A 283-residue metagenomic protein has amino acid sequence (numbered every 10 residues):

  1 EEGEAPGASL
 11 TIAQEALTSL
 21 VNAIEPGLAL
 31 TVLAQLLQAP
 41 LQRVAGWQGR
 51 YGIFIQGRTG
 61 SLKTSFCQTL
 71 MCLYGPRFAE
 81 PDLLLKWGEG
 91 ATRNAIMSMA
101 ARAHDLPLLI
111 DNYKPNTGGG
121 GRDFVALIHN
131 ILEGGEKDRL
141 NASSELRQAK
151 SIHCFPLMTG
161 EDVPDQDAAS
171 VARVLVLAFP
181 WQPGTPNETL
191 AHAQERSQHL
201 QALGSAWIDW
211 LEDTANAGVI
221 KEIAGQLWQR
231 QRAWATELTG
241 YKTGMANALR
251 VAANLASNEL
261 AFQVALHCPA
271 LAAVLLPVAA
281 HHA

Functional and structural regions predicted by a protein language model:
E1, A34, L83-M97, K137-A142 (+2 more regions): Ser/Thr/Asn(+Pro)-rich, low-complexity disordered segments
E1-L83, L255: P-loop NTPase catalytic core of nucleic-acid-dependent motor ATPases
R50-F54, P107, F155: Residue-level preference for the first positions of well-ordered beta-strands
S65-G121: AAA+/P-loop NTPase substrate/partner-engagement loops
P107-I131, E161-A172: Conserved AAA+/SF3 P-loop NTPase catalytic/coupling segment centered on the Walker-B
L109-D111, D138, S151-E161, V176-A178: Structural recognition of the conserved hydrophobic beta-strand(s) that form the central parallel beta-sheet of P-loop
F124-N141, L146: Conserved catalytic/switch belt of AAA+ P-loop NTPases
K150-I152, D167-A272: Phosphate-sensing "switch" segment of ASCE/P-loop ATPases
